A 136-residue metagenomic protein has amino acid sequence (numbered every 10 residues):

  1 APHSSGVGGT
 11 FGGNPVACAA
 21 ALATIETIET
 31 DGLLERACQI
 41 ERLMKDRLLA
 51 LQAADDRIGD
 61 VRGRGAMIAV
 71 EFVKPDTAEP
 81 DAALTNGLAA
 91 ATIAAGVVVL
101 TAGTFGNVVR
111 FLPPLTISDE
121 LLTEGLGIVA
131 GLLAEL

Functional and structural regions predicted by a protein language model:
A1-L136: Conserved N-terminal phosphate-binding loop of PLP-dependent enzymes in the Aspartate aminotransferase
